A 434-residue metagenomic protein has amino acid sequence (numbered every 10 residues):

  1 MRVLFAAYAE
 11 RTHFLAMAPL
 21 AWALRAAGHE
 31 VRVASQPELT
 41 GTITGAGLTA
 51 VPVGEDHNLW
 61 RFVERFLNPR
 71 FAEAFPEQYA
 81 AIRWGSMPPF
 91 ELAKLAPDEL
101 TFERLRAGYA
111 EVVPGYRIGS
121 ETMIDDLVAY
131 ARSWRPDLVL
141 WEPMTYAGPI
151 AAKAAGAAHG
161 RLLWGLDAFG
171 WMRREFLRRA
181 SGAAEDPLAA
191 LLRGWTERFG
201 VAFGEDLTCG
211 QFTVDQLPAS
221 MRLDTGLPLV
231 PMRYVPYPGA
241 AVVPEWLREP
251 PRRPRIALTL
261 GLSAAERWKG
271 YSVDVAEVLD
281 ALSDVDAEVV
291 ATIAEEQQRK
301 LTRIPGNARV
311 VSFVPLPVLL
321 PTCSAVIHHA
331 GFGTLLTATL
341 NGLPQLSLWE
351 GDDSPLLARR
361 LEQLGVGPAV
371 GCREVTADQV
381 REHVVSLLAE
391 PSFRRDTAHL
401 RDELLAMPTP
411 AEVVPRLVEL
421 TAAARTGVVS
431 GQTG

Functional and structural regions predicted by a protein language model:
F5-A18, A265-K269: A short, glycine/small-residue-rich beta-strand->loop->alpha-helix junction that serves as a flexible
A21, V311-R360: A donor-sugar binding/catalytic signature common to diverse glycosyltransferases and related nucleotide-sugar
A34, E38-R104: Conserved nucleotide-sugar phosphate-binding/catalytic loop shared by glycosyltransferases and other
Q36, A183-A264, A294-Q298: A nucleotide-sugar donor-handling region in carbohydrate enzymes
L92-A190: Conserved nucleotide-sugar donor-interacting segment of glycosyltransferase catalytic cores, predominantly GT-B
M232-A325: Donor-nucleotide binding loops and adjacent catalytic segments primarily of GT-B fold Leloir glycosyltransferases
D352-H383: Change "using UDP/GDP/dTDP sugars" to "using nucleotide sugars
E382-G434: C-terminal amphipathic helix plus adjacent low-complexity, charged tail appended to glycosyltransferase catalytic
